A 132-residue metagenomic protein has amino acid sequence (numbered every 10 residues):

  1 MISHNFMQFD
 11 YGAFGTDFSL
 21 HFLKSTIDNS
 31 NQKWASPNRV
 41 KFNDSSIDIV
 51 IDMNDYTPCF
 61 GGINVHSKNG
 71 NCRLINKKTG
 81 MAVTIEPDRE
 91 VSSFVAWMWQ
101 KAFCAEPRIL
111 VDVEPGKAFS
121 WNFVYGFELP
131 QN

Functional and structural regions predicted by a protein language model:
I2-A82: Active-site/ligand-binding surface loops and adjacent short beta/alpha elements that line catalytic pockets across
K68, K101-F103, K117-W121: Residues at beta-strand starts and edge strands
T79, E90, L110, G126: Short, glycine-/Ser/Thr-/acidic-enriched flexible segments
E90-A102: Short, basic/aromatic beta-hairpin or loop at an interaction surface
A105-V111: Short structured motifs
D112-L129: Short Pro-Gly-centered flexible turn/kink motifs
